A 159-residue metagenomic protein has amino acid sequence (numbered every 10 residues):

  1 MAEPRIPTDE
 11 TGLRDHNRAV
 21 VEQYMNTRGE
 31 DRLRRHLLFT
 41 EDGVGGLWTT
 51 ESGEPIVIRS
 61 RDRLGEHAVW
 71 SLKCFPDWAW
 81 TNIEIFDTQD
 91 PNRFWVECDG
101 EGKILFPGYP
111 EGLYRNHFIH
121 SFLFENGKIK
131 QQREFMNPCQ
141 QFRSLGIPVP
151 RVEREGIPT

Functional and structural regions predicted by a protein language model:
M1-E41, P150-T159: Short, low-complexity N-terminal intrinsically disordered segments enriched in polar/charged residues
A2-G12, K73-T159: A beta-strand edge to alpha-helix "cap/lid" segment located at domain peripheries
H16, H36, H67, H117-H120: Histidine (H) residue identity feature
V21, M25-R28, F39, A68-S71 (+2 more regions): Hydrophobic alpha-helical core bundles mediating ligand binding, dimerization, or RNAP-core interactions
R32-F94: A solvent-exposed, acidic/Ser-Thr-rich amphipathic alpha-helical stretch
